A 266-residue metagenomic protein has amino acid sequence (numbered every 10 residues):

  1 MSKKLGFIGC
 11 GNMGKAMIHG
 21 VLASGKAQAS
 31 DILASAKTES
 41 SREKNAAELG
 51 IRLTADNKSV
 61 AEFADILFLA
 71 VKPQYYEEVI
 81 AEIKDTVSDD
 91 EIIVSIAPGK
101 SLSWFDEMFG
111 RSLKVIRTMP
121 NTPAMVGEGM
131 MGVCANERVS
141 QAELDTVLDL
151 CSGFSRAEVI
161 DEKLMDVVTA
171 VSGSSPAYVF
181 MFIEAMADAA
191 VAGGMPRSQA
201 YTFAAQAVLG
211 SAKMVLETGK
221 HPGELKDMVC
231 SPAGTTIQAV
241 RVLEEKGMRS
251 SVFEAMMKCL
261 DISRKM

Functional and structural regions predicted by a protein language model:
M1-A55, E62, V191-A192: NAD(P)+-binding Rossmann beta1-loop-alpha1 motif at the extreme N-terminus of oxidoreductases
I32, R42, V60, P196-F203 (+2 more regions): Small-residue helix-packing motif on alpha-helices
E39-S40, L49, N57-E62, I66-V133 (+1 more regions): Rossmann-like NAD(P)(H) cofactor-binding subdomain of soluble oxidoreductases
R52-N57, E158-I160: Short acidic-hydrophobic, aromatic-tinged amphipathic segments that line or gate anion-handling sites
W104-K114, M130-V167, F180-E217, I262: Internal alpha-helical scaffold of NAD(P)-dependent oxidoreductase catalytic cores
V168-A177, S198, K226: A short glycine-threonine-serine/GTX helix/turn-capping micro-motif
A205-M266: NAD(P)-dependent Rossmann-like dehydrogenase/reductase catalytic/cofactor-binding core
